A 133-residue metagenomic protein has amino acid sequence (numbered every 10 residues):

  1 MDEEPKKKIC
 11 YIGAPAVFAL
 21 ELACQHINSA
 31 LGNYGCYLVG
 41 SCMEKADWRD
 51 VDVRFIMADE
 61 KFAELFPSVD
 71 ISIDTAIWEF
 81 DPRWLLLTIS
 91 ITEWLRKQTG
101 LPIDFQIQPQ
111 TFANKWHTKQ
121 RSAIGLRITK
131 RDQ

Functional and structural regions predicted by a protein language model:
M1-F18, L38, E44-K45, E64-I73 (+2 more regions): N-terminal regions immediately upstream of nucleotidyltransferase
M1-V39, F80, W84-L95, L101: Helical scaffold of the NTase/Pol beta-like nucleotidyltransferase catalytic core
C24-S68: Active-site nucleotide-donor binding segment shared across nucleotidyl transfer reactions
I56-A63, I73-W84: A short interface-forming secondary-structure element
I77-R127: Conserved catalytic core of two-metal-ion nucleotidyltransferases
